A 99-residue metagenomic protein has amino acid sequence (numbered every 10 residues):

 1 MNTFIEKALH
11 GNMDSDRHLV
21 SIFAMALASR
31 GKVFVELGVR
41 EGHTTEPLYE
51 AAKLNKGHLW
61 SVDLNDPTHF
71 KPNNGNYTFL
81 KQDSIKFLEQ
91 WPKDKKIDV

Functional and structural regions predicted by a protein language model:
M1-V99: A short alpha-helical cap/connector motif
